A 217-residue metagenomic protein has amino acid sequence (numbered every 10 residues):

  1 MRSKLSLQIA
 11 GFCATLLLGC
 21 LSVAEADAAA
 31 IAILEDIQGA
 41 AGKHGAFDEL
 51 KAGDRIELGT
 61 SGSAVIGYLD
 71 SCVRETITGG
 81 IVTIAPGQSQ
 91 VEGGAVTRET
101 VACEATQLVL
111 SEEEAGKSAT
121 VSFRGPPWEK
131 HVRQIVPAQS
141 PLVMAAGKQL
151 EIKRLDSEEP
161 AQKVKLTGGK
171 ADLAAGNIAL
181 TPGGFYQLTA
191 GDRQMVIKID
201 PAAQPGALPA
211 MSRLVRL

Functional and structural regions predicted by a protein language model:
M1-S6: N-terminal secretory signal peptides that target proteins for export/translocation
A10-C20: Bacterial N-terminal signal peptides
D27-K51, R55, G59-V65, L69-E159: Flexible, surface-exposed loop/linker segments and immediately adjacent secondary-structure boundaries
S61-S63, T189-R193: Beta-strand-rich extracellular modules
S71-E75, R193-R213: Edge beta-strands of extracellular beta-sandwich domains
T167-G176: Aromatic sugar-binding surface patches on proteins that engage polysaccharides or sugar-phosphate polymers
G176-Q187: Surface-exposed, short loops/turns at beta-strand junctions within beta-sandwich domains
V215-L217: Short, solvent-exposed mixed-charge patches
